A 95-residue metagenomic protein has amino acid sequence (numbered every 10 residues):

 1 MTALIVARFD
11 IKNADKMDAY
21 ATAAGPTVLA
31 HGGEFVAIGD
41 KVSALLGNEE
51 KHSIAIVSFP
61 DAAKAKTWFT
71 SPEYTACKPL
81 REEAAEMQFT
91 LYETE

Functional and structural regions predicted by a protein language model:
M1-T70, E93-E95: Short S/T/G/P-rich N-terminal loop/turn motif that feeds into the first structured element of a domain
A62-T90: C-terminal structural segments of small proteins and small subunits
